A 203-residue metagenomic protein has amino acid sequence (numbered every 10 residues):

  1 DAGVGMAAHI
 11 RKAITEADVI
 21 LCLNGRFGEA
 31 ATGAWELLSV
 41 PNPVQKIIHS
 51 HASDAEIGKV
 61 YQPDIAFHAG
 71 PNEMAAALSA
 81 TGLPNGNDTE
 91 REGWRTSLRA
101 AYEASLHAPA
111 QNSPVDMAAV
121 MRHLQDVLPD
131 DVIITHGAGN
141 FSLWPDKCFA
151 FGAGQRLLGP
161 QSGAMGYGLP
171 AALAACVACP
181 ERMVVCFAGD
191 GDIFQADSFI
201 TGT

Functional and structural regions predicted by a protein language model:
D1-R95: Glycine-rich, acidic loop regions that bind phosphate or pyrophosphate groups
A7-E29, L143-T203: Thiamine diphosphate
R11, L38, M121, Q125 (+1 more regions): Short amphipathic alpha-helical segments and helix-helix/interface helices
C22-L23, H49-S50, A69, I134-A138 (+2 more regions): General beta-strand structural signal in soluble alpha/beta enzymes
A31-A34, L78-P84, R91-S97, Y102 (+4 more regions): Hydrophobic, well-ordered secondary-structure segments that either form specific early membrane-associated helices used
D54, N140, I193: Short, glycine/acidic-enriched loop or turn micro-motifs at the edges of active sites
T96-E181: Active-site diphosphate/adenylate-binding microenvironment
